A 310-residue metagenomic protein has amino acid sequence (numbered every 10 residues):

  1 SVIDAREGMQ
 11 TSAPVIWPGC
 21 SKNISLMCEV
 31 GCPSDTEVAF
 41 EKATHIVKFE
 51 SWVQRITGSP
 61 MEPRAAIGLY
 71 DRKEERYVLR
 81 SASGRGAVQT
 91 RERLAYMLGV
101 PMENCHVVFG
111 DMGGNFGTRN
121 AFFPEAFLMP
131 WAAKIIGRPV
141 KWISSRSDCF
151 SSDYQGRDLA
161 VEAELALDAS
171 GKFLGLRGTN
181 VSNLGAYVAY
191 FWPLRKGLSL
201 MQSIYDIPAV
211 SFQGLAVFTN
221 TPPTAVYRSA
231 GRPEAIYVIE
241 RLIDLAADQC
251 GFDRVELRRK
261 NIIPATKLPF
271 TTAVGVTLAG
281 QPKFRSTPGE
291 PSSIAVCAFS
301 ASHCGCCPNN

Functional and structural regions predicted by a protein language model:
S1-N310: Structural alpha/beta core scaffold segments of enzyme domains
